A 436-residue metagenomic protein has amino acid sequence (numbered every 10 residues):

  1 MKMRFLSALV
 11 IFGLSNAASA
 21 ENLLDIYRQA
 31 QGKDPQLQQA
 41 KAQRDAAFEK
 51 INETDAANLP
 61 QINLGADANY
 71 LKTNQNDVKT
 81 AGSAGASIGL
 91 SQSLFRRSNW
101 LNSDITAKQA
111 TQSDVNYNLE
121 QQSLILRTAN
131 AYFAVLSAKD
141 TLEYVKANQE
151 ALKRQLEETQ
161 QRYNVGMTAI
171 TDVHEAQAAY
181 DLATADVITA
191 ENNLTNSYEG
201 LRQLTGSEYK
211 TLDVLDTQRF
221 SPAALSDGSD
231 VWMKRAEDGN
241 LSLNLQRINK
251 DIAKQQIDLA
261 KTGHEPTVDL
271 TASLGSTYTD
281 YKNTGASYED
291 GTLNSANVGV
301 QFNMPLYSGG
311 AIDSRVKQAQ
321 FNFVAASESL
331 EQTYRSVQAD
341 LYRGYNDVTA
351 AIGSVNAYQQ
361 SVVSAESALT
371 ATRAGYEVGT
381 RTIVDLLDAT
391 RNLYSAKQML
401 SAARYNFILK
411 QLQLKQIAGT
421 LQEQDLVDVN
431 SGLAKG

Functional and structural regions predicted by a protein language model:
M1-S19: Gram-negative bacterial Sec-dependent N-terminal signal peptides
L24-G32, V173, S207-Y281, Q424-G436: Amphipathic alpha-helical coiled-coil scaffold segments and their short linker/junction regions
D25, S83-G85, N130, E175 (+1 more regions): Transmembrane beta-barrel architecture of outer-membrane proteins
R28-Q38, D45-P60, I88-I105, V115-Q122 (+8 more regions): A glycine-/polar-enriched beta->alpha junction
Q39-T54, E120, L124-Y144, R154 (+5 more regions): Amphipathic alpha-helical coiled-coil segments
G65-L94, N102, L215-S226, D258 (+3 more regions): Small/polar, glycine/serine/threonine/aspartate-rich low-complexity segments that form flexible
S123-E237, G344-D347, A351, N392-L393: Periplasmic alpha-helical coiled-coil/stalk elements that build and connect Gram-negative outer-membrane
N406-G436: Gram-negative outer-membrane assembly/targeting C-terminal domains
